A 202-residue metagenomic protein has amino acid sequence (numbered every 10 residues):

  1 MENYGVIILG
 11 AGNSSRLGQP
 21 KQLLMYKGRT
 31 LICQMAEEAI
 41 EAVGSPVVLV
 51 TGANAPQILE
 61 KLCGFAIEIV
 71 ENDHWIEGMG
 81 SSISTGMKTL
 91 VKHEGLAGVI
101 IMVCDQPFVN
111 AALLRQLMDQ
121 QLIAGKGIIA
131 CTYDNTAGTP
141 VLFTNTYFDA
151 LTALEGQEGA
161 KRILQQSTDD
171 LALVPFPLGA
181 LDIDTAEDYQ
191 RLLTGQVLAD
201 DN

Functional and structural regions predicted by a protein language model:
E2, D149, A153-N202: Conserved alpha/beta core of the MobA/IspD/sugar-nucleotide pyrophosphorylase nucleotidyltransferase superfamily
E2-G52, P56: N-terminal glycine-rich phosphate-binding loop and ensuing alpha1 helix
L17, I58-L62, L117, L151 (+1 more regions): Hydrophobic packing residues within well-ordered alpha-helices of enzyme cores
Y26, V70-N72, C131, V174 (+1 more regions): Hydrophobic residues at beta-strand termini and immediately following loops that shape nucleotide-binding pockets
C33-G98, A112: Conserved N-terminal catalytic core of the sugar/cofactor nucleotidyltransferase
P46, E68, G127, D170-A172: Conserved beta-strand segments of alpha/beta enzyme cores
I76-N145: Conserved beta-loop-beta/alpha segment of the NTase-like Rossmann-fold superfamily that binds/positions NTPs
